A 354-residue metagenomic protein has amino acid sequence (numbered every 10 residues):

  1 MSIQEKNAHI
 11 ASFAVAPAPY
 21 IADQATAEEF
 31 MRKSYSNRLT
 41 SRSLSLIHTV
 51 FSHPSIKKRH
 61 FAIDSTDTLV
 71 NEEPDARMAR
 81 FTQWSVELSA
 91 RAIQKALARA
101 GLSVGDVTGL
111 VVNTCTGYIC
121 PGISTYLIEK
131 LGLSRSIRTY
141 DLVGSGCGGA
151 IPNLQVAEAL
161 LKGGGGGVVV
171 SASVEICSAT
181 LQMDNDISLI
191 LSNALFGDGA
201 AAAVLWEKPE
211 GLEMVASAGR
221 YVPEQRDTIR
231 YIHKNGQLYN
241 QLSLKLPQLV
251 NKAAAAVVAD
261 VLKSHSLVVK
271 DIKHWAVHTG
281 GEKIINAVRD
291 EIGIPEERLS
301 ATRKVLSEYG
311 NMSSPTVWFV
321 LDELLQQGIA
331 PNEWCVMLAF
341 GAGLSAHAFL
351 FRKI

Functional and structural regions predicted by a protein language model:
M1-T82, V168, C177, L181-K252 (+4 more regions): Condensing-enzyme catalytic core mediating Claisen C-C bond formation in acyl metabolism
I3-Q4, A90, T116, E129 (+5 more regions): Claisen-condensing/thiolase-fold acyl-transfer catalytic domains that form or cleave C-C bonds in fatty acid
H9-A11, T108-V111, V168-V170, K273 (+1 more regions): Conserved beta-strand elements of the Class I
H48-L133, G144, V269-I285: Conserved beta-ketoacyl condensing-enzyme motif
S52, S85-A100, A200, L249-H265 (+1 more regions): Short, well-ordered amphipathic alpha-helical segments that serve as non-catalytic structural scaffolds within diverse
D75-F81, V112, T139-L142, S188-I190 (+2 more regions): A short glycine/serine-rich beta->alpha loop
A98-V104, L160-V168, L205-L212: Secondary-structure boundary elements
I119-L133, A172-Q182, R226-Y231, I285-L299: Acidic-glycine-rich active-site phosphate/pyrophosphate-binding loop
